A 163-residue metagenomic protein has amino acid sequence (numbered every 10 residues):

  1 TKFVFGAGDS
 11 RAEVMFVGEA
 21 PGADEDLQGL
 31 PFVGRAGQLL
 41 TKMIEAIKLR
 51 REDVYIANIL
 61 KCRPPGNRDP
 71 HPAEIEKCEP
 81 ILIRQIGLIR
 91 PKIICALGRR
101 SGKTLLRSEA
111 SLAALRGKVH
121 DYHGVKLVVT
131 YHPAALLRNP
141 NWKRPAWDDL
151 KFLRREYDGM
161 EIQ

Functional and structural regions predicted by a protein language model:
T1-Q163: A polyanion-binding, active-site-adjacent surface
